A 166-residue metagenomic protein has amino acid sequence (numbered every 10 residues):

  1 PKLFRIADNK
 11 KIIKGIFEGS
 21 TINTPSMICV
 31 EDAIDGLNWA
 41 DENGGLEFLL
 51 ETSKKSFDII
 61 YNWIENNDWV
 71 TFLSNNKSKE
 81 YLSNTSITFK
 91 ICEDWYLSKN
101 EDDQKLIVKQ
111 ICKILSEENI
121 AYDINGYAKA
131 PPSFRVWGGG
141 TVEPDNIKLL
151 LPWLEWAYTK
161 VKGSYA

Functional and structural regions predicted by a protein language model:
P1-N62: Active-site C-terminal subdomain of aminotransferase-like
W39, I59, W63-N67, Q110-I120 (+1 more regions): Generic non-transmembrane alpha-helical segments
D41, S86-K90, F134-G140: Short glycine-rich or small-residue beta-strand-to-loop segments that form or flank ligand, phosphate, metal/Fe-S
N43-T52, W69-K79: Short acidic alpha-helical/loop segments enriched in Asp/Glu that coordinate divalent cations
V70-N75, I120-G126: A short linear hydrophobic-aromatic micro-motif
T71-I114: Conserved PLP-binding catalytic core of the aspartate aminotransferase-like
S78-T85, Y127-R135: Small/polar glycine-rich anion-binding or flexible loop at a beta-alpha turn
A128-A166: PLP-dependent enzyme catalytic core of the Aspartate aminotransferase-like
